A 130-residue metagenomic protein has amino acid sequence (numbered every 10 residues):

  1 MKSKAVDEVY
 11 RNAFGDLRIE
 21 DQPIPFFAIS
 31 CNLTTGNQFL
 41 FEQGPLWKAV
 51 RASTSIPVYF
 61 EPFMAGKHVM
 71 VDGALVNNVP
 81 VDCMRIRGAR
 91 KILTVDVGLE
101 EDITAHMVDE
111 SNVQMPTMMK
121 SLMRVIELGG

Functional and structural regions predicted by a protein language model:
M1-A13, C31-L46, S53, M64-H68 (+1 more regions): Non-catalytic peripheral regions of patatin-like phospholipases
F14-P25: A short alpha-helix-loop-beta-strand transition element characteristic of N-terminal alpha/beta dinucleotide-binding
I19-D21, V58-G66: A short acidic-Thr-Gly-centered motif at the start of a beta-strand
P23-F26, V58, V79: Short beta-strand-initiation
F26-C31, E61: Short beta-strand scaffold segments in enzyme catalytic cores
